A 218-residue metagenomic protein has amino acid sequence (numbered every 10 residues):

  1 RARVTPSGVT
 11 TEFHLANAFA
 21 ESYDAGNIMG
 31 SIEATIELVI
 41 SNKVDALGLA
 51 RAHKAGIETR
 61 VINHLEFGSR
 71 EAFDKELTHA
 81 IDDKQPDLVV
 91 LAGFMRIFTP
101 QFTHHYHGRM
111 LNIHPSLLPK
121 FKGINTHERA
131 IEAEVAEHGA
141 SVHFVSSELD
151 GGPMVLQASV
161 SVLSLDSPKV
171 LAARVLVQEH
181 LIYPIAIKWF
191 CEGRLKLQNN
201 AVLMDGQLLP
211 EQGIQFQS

Functional and structural regions predicted by a protein language model:
R1-L47, R51: N-terminal Rossmann-like dinucleotide-binding module
A16-N17, G48-L49, D74, H127 (+1 more regions): A general structural signal for well-ordered alpha-helical segments in protein cores
A18-E21, R51-H53, Q101-H104, G123-I124: Short amphipathic alpha-helical segments
M29, N42, L88, A92-D205: Donor/substrate-binding cores of folate-linked one-carbon enzymes
G30-K84: N-terminal glycine-/serine-/threonine-rich beta1-alpha1-beta2 phosphate-ribose binding loop of Rossmann-like
N199-S218: Short, basic/aromatic-enriched C-terminal tail that caps enzymatic domains
